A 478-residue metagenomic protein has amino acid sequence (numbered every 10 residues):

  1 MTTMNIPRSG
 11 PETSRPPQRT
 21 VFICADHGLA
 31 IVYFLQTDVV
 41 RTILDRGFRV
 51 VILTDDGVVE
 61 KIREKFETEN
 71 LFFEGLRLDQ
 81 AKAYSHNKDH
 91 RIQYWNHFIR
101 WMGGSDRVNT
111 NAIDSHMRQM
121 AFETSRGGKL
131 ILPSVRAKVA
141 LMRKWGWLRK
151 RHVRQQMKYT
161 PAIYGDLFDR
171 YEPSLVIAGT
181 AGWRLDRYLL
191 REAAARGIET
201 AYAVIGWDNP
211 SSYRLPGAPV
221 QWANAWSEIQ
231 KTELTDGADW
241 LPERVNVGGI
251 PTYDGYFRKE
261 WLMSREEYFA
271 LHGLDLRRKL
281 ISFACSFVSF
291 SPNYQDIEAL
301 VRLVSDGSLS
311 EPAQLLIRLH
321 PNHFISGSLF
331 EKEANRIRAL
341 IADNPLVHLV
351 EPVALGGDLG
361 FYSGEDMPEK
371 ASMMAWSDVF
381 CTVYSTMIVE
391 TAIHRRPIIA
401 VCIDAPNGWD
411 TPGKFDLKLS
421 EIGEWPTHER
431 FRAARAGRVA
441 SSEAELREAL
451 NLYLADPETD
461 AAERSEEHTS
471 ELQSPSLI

Functional and structural regions predicted by a protein language model:
T2, R8-G10, C24-A25, V51-Y164 (+2 more regions): Conserved N-terminal ligand/cofactor-binding loop architecture of enzyme catalytic domains
I23-T37, D106-V108, A178, F290-P292: A short, glycine/small-residue-rich beta-strand->loop->alpha-helix junction that serves as a flexible
L35-T42, D254-D358, A440: Conserved catalytic-core segment of nucleotide-activated headgroup transferases in glycan assembly
D45, E69-F72, R151-Q155, Y159 (+4 more regions): Active-site-proximal region of nucleotide-activated glycan assembly enzymes, centered on histidine/acidic-rich loops
I163-F168, S328-V389, I393-H394: Donor nucleotide-activated moiety binding/catalytic core segment of transferases that use nucleotide-activated donors
F168, E172-I177, R396: Proline-aspartate-enriched helix->loop->beta-strand connector
G217-V220, W240-P242, T386-S465: Catalytic binding pocket for nucleotide-activated donors in carbohydrate/polymer assembly enzymes
E466-I478: Single conserved hydrophobic/aromatic residue that forms the stacking wall/gate of nucleotide- or nucleobase-binding
